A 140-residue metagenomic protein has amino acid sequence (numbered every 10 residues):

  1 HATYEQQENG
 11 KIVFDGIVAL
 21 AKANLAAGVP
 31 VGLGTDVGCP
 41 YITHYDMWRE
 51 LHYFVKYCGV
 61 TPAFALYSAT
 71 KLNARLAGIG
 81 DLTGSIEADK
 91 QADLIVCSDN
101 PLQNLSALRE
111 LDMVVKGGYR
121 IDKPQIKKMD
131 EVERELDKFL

Functional and structural regions predicted by a protein language model:
A2-E8, V13-C97: His/Asp/Glu-enriched, well-ordered alpha-helical/loop segment that forms or immediately abuts the divalent-metal
G59, L66-L140: Active-site microenvironment of metallo-dependent hydrolases
